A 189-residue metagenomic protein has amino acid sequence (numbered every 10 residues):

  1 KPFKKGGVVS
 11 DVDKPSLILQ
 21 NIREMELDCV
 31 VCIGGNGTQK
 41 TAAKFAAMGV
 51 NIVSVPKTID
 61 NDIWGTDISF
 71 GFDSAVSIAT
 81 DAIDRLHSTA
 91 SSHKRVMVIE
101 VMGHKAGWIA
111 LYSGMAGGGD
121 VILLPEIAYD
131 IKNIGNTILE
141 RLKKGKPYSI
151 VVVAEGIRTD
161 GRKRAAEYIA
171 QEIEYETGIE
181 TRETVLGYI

Functional and structural regions predicted by a protein language model:
K1-G7, D67, G119-A128: Acidic/glycine-enriched edge-of-secondary-structure segments
K1-K5, T58-D67, S92-K94: Gly-rich Lys/Arg/Thr-decorated short loops/hinges at beta-loop-alpha junctions or inter-strand turns that position
K1-N21: Phosphate/nucleotide-donor binding subsite
D11, I33-N36: N-terminal glycine-rich "phosphate-gripper" loop used for MgATP/nucleotide binding and carboxylate activation
N21, C29-G34, A42-K44, F72-I179 (+1 more regions): Accessory alpha-helical/coil subdomains and C-terminal extensions that flank or cap enzyme catalytic cores
E26, G49, G118: Conserved functional loop/turn residues at catalytic and ligand-binding sites
G35-T38, V50, V55-D62, E126-Y129 (+2 more regions): Short, ordered loop/turn segments at secondary-structure junctions
M48-R85: Glycine/threonine-rich beta-strand-loop-alpha-helix active-site module that forms ligand/phosphate-binding
